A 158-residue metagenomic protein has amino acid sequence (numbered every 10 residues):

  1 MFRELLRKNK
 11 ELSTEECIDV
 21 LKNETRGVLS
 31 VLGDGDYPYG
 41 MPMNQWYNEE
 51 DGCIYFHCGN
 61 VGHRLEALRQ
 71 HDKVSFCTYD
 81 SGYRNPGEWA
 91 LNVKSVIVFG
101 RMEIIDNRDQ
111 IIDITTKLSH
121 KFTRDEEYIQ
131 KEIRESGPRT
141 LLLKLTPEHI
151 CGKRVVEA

Functional and structural regions predicted by a protein language model:
M1-N23: Extreme N-terminal tail/first-helix region
F2-N9, Y83-A158: Charged, gly/pro-rich active-site loop segments
E11-L12, N23-V28, D125-Y128: Short Pro/Gly-enriched beta-strand edge/turn motifs at strand-loop
V20-L21, A67-L68, L118: A generic structural signal for nonpolar/aromatic side chains embedded in well-ordered alpha-helices
K22-E24, H71, G137-T140: Short gly/pro-enriched beta-turn/loop segments at secondary-structure junctions
E24-N60, F76: Short beta-strand segments
C58-H63, S119: Short, solvent-exposed aromatic-acidic interface loops
H63-L91: Helix-adjacent hinge/juxtasegments
